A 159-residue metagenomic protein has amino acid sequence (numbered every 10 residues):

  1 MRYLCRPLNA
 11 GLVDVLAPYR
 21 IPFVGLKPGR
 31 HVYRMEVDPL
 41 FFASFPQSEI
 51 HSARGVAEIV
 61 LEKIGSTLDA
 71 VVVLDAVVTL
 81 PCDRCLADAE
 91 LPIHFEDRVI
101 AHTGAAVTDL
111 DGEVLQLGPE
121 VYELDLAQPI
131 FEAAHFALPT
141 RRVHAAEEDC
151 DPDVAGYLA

Functional and structural regions predicted by a protein language model:
R2-A159: Acidic and generally charged, gly/proline-rich low-complexity regions
